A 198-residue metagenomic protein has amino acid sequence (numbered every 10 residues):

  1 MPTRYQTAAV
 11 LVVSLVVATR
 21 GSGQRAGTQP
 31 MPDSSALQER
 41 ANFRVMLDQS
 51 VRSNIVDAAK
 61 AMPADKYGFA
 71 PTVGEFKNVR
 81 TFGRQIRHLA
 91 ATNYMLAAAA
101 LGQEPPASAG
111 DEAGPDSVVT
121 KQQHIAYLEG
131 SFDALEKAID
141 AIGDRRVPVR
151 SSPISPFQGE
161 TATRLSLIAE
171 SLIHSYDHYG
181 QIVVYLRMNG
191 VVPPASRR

Functional and structural regions predicted by a protein language model:
M1-A9: Bacterial N-terminal signal peptides that target proteins for export
A8-A18: Bacterial N-terminal signal peptides
T19-G23: Sec/Tat signal peptide C-region and signal peptidase I cleavage site
Q24-R44, A91-E160, N189-R198: Short, helix-capping/interhelical loops that line the mouth of catalytic, cofactor-, or ligand-binding pockets
V45-Q49, S53-V56, G68-E112, P153-R198: Short, contiguous alpha-helical
S53-D57, A61, A134-A141, Q181: Solvent-exposed, charged/polar functional surfaces in cytosolic regulatory/catalytic domains
